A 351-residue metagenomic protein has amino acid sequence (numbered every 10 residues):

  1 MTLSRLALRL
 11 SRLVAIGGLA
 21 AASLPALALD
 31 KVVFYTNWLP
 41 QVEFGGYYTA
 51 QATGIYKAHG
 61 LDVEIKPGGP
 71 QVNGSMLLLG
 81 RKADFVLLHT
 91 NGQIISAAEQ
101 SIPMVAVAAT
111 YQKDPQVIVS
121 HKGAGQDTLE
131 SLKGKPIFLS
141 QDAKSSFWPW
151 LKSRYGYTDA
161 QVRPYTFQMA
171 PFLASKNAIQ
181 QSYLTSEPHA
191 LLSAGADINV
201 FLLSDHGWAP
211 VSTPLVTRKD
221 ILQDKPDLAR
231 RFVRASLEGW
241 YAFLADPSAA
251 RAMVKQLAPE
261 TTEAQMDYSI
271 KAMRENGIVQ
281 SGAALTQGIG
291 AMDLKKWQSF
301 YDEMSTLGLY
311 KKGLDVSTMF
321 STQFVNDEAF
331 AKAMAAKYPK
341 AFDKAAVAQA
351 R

Functional and structural regions predicted by a protein language model:
M1-V14: Bacterial N-terminal signal peptides that target proteins for export
A26-V33, K57-H59, A124-K135, D224 (+2 more regions): Immediate post-signal peptide segment of exported/extracytoplasmic ligand-binding proteins
L29-S182, F201, A209: Short, glycine-/small- and polar/acidic-enriched structural segments that line small-molecule recognition paths
Q51-G54, H59-G60, K82, L87-T90 (+11 more regions): Sec/Tat-exported extracytoplasmic proteins
T110-S120, L192-K225, A229, V233 (+1 more regions): Periplasmic-binding protein-like
K225-K311: Secondary-structure end/capping motifs
Q298-R351: Conserved C-terminal helix/tail region of periplasmic/extracytoplasmic solute-binding proteins
